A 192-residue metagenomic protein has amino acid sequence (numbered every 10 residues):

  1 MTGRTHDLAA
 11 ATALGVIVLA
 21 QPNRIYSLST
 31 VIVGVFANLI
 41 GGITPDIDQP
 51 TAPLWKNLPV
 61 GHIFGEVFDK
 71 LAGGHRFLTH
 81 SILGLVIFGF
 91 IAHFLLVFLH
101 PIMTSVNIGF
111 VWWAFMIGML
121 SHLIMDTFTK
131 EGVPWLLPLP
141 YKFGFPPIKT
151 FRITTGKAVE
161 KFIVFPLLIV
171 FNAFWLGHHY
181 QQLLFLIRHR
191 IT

Functional and structural regions predicted by a protein language model:
M1-T192: N-terminal membrane-targeting hydrophobic helices
